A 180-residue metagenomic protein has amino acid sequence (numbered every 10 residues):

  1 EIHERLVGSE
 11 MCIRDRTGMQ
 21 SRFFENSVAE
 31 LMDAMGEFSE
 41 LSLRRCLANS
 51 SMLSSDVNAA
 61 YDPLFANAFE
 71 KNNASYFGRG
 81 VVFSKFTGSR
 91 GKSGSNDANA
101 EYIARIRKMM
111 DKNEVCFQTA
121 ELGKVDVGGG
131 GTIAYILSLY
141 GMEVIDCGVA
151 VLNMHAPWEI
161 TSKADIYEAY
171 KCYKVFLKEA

Functional and structural regions predicted by a protein language model:
E1-V7, C12: Single conserved hydrophobic/aromatic residue that forms the stacking wall/gate of nucleotide- or nucleobase-binding
I13-M19, P63-A66, W158-I160: Short acidic, glycine/serine/threonine-rich loops at helix termini
D15-Q20, M32, F69, S95 (+1 more regions): Non-transmembrane, aqueous-exposed alpha-helical and coiled segments at domain scale
G18-E30, K71-Y76: Acidic, Ser/Thr-rich peripheral helices and adjacent loops at domain boundaries
R22-L53: A glycine-rich helix N-cap at a beta->alpha junction
V28-G36, Y61-D62, R107-M110, E114 (+2 more regions): Structural signal for hydrophobic packing residues in well-ordered secondary-structure cores of soluble enzyme domains
N58, D62-F65, F69-A156: Active-site-adjacent substrate-binding region of metalloamidase/peptidase-like peptide-processing proteins
V149-A180: His/Asp/Glu-rich mid-to-C-terminal helical/loop segments that flank catalytic regions of hydrolases
